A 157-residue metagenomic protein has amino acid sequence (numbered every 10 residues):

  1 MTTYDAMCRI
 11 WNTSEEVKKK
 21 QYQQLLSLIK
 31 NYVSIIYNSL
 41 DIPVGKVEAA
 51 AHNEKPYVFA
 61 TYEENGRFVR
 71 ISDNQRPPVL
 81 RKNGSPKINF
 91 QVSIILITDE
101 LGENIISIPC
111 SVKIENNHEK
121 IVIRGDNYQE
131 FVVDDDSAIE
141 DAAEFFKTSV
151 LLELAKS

Functional and structural regions predicted by a protein language model:
M1, D5-N12, E16, F68-S72 (+3 more regions): Alpha-helical context
M1-Y57: Charge-rich, low-complexity N-terminal segments
S14-K18, Y22, I29, R81 (+2 more regions): Intrinsic-disorder-associated interaction segments
L28, D99, L154-S157: Low-complexity, intrinsically disordered/propeptide-like segments
V47-C110: Amphipathic, interaction-prone secondary-structure segments
S107-S157: Glycine-rich, aromatic-bearing surface loops/beta-hairpins
